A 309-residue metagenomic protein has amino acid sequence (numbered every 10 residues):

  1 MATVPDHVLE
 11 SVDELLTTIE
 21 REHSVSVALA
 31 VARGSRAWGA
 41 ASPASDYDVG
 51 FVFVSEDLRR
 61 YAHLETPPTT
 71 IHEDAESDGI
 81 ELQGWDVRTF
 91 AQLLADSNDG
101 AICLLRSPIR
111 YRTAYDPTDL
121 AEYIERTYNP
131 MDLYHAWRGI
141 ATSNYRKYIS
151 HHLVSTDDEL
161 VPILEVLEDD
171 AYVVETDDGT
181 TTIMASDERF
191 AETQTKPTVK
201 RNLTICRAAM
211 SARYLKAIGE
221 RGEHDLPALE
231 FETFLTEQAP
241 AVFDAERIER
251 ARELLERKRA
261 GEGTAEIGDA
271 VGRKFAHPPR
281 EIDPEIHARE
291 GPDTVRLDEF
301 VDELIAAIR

Functional and structural regions predicted by a protein language model:
M1-V31: Helical scaffold of the NTase/Pol beta-like nucleotidyltransferase catalytic core
M1-V8, Y128, H152, L167 (+4 more regions): Haloarchaeal acidic low-complexity proteome signature biased toward cell-envelope/secretome components but also
E22, E220, K274: Extended, histidine- and acidic-residue-enriched regions that form the cofactor-binding/catalytic faces
V25, S42-A44, K200: A generic fold-level signal
A28-L29, D48-V49, R213: Beta-sheet entry/capping signal
G34-R88: Catalytic metal-binding acidic patch
H72-A228, E232-T236, P240-A245: Conserved NTP/Mg2+-binding pocket subregion across the NTase superfamily
D225-R309: Structured mid-to-C-terminal alpha-helical surface segments
